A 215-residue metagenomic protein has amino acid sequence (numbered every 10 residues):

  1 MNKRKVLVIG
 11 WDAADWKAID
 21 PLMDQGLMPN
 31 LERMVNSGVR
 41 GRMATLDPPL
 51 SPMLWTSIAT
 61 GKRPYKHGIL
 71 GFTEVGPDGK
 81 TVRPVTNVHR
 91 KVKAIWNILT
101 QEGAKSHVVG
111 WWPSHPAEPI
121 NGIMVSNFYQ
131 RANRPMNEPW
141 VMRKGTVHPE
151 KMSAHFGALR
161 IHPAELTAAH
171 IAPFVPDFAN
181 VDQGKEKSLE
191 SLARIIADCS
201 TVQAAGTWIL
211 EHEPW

Functional and structural regions predicted by a protein language model:
M1-N2, G103: Structural core of flavin- and non-heme-iron oxidoreductases, emphasizing the beta-strand/alpha-helix scaffold
K3-D20, M34, I58, L99 (+2 more regions): Beta-strand elements within well-structured catalytic alpha/beta cores of enzymes that handle phosphate/sulfate esters
G10-A13, G26, G38, G61 (+2 more regions): Glycine-centered flexibility sites
A13-A14, D24, V39, T45-P48 (+2 more regions): An acidic- and aromatic-residue-enriched active-site/binding cleft used to recognize and process polar
A13-K17, N36-G41, L50-L54, F72-P84: Glycine-/proline-rich flexible loop or hinge segments
D15, N30, L50, Y65 (+2 more regions): Short phosphate-engaging motifs
I19-S57, K62, K105-H107: Short, structured active-site-proximal loop/turn typified by the sulfatase FGly-forming signature C/S-X-P-X-R
R63-W215: His/Asp/Glu-rich, glycine-adjacent segments that coordinate divalent cations and/or stabilize oxyanion chemistry on
